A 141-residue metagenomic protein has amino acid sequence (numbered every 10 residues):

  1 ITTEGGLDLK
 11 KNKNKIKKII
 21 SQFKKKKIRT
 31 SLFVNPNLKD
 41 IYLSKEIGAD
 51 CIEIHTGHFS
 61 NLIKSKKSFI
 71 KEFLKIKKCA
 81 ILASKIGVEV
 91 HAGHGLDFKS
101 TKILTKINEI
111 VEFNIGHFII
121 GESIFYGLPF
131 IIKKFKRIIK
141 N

Functional and structural regions predicted by a protein language model:
I1, C51-I63, E109-L128: Glycine-rich phosphate-binding active-site loops on the catalytic face of alpha/beta enzymes
I1-N14, F59-F73, F125: Glycine-rich tight-turn/loop motif centered on a GG-T
L9-S31, S68-A92, F135-N141: Alpha-helix-loop-beta-strand connector modules within alpha/beta enzyme cores
K24, H55, H91-H94, H117: Histidine-centered active-site/metal-ligand motif
I28-L82, I86: Histidine/lysine/aspartate-rich catalytic loop segments that bind and position anionic ligands
P36-G48, A92, L96-I110: Catalytic cores of alpha/beta
K64-F69, G121-N141: C-terminal helical cap(s) of enzyme catalytic domains, especially alpha/beta-barrels
